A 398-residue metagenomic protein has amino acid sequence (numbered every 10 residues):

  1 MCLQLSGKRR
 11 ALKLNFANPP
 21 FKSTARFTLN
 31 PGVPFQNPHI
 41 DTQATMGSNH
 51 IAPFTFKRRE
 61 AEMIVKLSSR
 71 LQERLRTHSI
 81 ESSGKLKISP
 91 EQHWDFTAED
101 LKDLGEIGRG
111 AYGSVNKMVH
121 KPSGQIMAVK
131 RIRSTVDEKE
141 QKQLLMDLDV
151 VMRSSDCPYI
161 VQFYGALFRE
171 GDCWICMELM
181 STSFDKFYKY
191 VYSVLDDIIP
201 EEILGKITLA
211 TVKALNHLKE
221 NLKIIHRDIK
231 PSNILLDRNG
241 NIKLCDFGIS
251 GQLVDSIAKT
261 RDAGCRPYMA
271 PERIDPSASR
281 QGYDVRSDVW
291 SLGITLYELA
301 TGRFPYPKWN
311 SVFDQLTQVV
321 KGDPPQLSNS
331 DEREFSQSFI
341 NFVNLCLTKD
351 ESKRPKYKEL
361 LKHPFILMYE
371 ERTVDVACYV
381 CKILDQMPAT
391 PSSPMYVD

Functional and structural regions predicted by a protein language model:
M1-H93: Intrinsically disordered, low-complexity regulatory segments that flank or precede the catalytic domain of eukaryotic
S114-S134: Glycine-rich ATP phosphate-binding loop
R131-S155: Conserved N-lobe beta3->alphaC-helix segment of eukaryotic protein kinase catalytic domains
G165-A166: A short, aromatic-enriched beta-strand patch in the conserved N-lobe beta-sheet of the protein kinase catalytic domain
G171-S183: Conserved short submotifs of the Hanks-type protein kinase catalytic core that shape the nucleotide-binding pocket
I207-T208: Activation segment signature within eukaryotic-like protein kinase domains
